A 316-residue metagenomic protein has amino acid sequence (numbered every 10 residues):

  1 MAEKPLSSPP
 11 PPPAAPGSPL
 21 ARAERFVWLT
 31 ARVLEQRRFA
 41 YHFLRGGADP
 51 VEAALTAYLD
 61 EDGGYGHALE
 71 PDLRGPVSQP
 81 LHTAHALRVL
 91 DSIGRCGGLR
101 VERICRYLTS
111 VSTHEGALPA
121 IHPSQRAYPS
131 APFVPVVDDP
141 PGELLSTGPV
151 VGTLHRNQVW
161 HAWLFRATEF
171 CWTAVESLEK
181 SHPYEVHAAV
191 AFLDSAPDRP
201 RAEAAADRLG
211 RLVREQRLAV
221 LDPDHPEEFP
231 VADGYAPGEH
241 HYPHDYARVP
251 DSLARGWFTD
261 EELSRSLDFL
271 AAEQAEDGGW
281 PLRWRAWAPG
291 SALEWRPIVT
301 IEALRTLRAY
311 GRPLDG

Functional and structural regions predicted by a protein language model:
M1-G316: Preference for long, amphipathic alpha-helical scaffolds in soluble/luminal domains and all-alpha bundles
